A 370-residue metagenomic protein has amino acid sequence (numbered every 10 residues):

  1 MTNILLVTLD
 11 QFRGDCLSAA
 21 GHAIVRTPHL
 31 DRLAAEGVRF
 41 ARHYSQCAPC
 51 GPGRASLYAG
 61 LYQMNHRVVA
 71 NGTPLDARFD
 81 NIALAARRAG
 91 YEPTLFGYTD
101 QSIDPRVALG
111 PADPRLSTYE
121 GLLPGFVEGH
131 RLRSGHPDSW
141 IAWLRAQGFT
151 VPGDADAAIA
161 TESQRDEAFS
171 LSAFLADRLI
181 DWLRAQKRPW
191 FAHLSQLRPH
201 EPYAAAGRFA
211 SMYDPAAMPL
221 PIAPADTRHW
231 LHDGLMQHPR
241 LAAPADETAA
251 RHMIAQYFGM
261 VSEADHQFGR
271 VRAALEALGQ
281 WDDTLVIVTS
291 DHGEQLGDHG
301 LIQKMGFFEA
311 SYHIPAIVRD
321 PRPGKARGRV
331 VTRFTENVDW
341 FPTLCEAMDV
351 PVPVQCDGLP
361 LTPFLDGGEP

Functional and structural regions predicted by a protein language model:
M1-A41, C47, R87, G207: Active-site-proximal N-terminal segment of extracellular/periplasmic enzymes that hydrolyze or transfer
M1-I4, V38-A41, A89-E92, K187-F191 (+1 more regions): Loop/turn elements at helix/coil->beta-strand transitions in domains of secreted/extracellular proteins
Q11-A20, I24, R133-F334, A347-Q355: Active-site-proximal cap/lid insertion segments
A19-G21, V38-A59, P74-L75, L95-P105 (+5 more regions): Short, solvent-exposed turn/loop segments enriched in Gly/Ser/Thr/Pro and often Arg
H29, S56, N81, F174 (+6 more regions): Alpha-helical elements of Rossmann-like donor-binding domains used by nucleotide-donor carbohydrate transfer enzymes
R32, A83-E92, G269, P321-R322 (+1 more regions): Non-catalytic, well-ordered alpha-helical segments in soluble enzyme domains
A59-R165: Catalytic-site neighborhoods of secreted/periplasmic enzymes that process anionic sulfate/phosphate groups
V107, Y119-F126, L132-S139, H292-D298 (+2 more regions): C-terminal cap/loop subdomain of S1 sulfatases and analogous C-terminal strand-loop tails that border
